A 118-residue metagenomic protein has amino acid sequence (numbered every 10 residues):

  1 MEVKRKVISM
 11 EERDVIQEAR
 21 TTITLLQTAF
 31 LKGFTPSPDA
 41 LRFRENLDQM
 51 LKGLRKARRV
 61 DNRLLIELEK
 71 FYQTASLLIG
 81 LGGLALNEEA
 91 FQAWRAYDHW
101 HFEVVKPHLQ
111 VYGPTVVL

Functional and structural regions predicted by a protein language model:
E2-D48, L109, T115: Short terminal alpha-helical segments
D14, N46, N62, N87 (+1 more regions): Detector for Asparagine
L25-L81: Amphipathic alpha-helical interaction modules
K70-L118: Amphipathic alpha-helical binding modules
